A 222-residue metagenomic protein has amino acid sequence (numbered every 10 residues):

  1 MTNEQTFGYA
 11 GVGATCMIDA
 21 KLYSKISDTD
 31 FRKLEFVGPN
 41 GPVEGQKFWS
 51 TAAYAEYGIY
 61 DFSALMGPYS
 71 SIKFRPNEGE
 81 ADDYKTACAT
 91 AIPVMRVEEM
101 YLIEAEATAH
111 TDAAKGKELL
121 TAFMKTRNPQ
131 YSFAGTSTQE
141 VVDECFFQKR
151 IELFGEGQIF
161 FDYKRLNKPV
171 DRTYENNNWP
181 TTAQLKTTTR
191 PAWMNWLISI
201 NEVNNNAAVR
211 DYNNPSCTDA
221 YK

Functional and structural regions predicted by a protein language model:
M1, F7-K222: Acidic/polar-rich alpha-helix caps and helix-coil junctions
